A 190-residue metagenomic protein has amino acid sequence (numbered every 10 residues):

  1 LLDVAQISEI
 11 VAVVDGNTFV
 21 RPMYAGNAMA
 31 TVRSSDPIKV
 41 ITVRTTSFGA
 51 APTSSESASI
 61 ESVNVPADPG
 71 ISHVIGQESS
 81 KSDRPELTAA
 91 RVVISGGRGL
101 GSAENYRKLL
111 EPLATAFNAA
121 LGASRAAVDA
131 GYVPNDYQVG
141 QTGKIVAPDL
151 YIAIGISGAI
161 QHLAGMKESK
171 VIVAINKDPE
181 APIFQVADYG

Functional and structural regions predicted by a protein language model:
L1-G190: N-terminal glycine-rich FAD/FM-binding segment characteristic of electron-transfer flavoproteins
